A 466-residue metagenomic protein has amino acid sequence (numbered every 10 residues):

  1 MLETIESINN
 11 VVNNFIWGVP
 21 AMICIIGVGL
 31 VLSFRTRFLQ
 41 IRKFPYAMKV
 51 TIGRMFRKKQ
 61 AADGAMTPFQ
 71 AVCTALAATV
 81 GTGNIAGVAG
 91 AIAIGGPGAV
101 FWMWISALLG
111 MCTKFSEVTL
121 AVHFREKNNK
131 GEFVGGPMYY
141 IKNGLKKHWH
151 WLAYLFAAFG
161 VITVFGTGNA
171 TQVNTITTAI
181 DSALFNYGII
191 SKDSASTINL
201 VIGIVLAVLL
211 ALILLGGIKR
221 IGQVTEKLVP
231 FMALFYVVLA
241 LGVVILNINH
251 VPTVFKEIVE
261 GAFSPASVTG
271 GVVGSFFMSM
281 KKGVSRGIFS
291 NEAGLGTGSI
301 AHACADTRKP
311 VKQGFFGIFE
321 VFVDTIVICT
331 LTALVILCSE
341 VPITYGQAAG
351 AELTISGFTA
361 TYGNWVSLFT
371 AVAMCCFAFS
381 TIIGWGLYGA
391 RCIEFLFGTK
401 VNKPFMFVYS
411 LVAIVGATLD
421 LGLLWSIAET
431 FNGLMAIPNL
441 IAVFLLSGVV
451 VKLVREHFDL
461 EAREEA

Functional and structural regions predicted by a protein language model:
M1-T82, I92-A99, G110, I245 (+2 more regions): N-terminal alpha-helical transmembrane segments of multi-pass membrane transport and channel/translocase proteins
T4-I5, R35-Q40, G83-V88, G166-I176 (+6 more regions): Transmembrane helix-loop junctions in multi-pass membrane proteins
C24-V31, R35-M48, F156, V173-I180 (+3 more regions): Membrane-interface loop-to-helix entry segments
V31-S33, S106-G131, M138, K142-N174 (+3 more regions): Helix-loop-helix module between adjacent transmembrane segments
F38-M66, G90-V100, W104, C112-K147 (+4 more regions): Flexible loop linkers connecting adjacent transmembrane helices in multi-pass alpha-helical membrane transporters
K59-I94, L120-G144, L155-V161, V273-F322: Alpha-helical membrane segments and immediately flanking helix-loop junctions that form or couple to the substrate/ion
F115-K127, L241-E257, P265-G271, C304-T307 (+2 more regions): Extracellular/periplasmic helix-exit of transmembrane alpha-helices
G216, Q223-E226, F231-G298, A303 (+1 more regions): Membrane-embedded translocation segments of transport machinery
